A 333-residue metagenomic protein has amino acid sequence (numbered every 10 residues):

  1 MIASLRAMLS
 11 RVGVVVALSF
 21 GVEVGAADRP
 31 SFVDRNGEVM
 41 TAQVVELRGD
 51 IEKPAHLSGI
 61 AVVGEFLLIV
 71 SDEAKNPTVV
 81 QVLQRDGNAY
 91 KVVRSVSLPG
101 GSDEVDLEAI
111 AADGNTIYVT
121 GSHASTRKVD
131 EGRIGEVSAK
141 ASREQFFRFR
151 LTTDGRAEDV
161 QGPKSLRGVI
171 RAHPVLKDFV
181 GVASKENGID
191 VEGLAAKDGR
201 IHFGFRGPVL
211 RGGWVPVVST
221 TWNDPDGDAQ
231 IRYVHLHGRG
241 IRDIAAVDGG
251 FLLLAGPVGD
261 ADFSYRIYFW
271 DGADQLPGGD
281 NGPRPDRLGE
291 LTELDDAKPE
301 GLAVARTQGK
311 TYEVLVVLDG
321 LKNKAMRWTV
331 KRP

Functional and structural regions predicted by a protein language model:
I2-G13: Bacterial N-terminal signal peptides that target proteins for export
R11-E23: Bacterial N-terminal signal peptides
A27-P333: Sequence/structural signature of beta-propeller domains
